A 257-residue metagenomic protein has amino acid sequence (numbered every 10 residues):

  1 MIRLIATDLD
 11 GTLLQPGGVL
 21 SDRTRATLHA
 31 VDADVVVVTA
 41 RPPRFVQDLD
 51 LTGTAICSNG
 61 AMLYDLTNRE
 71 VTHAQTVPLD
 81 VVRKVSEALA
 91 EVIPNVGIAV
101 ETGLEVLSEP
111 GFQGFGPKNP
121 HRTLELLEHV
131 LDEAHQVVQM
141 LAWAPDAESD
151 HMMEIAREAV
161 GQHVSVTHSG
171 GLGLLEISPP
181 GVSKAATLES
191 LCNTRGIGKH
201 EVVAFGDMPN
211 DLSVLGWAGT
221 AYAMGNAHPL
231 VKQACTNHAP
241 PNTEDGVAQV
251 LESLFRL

Functional and structural regions predicted by a protein language model:
I2-P16, L215: Asp-based phosphoryl-transfer active-site loop
I5, V35, A55, A221-A223 (+1 more regions): Short, well-ordered beta-strand core segments
P16-F115: Active-site phosphate-binding/coordination module
R25-H29, L212-S213, P229: Alpha-helical segments flanking ligand/cofactor-binding loops in enzyme cores
V31, D50-T52, N59, V160-Q162 (+2 more regions): Short, structured coil segments at secondary-structure junctions
T39, N59, M140, L215 (+2 more regions): Residue-level signal for inorganic ion chemistry
N95-W217, N226: Conserved acidic, metal-coordinating active-site core of Asp-based, Mg2+-dependent phosphoryl-transfer enzymes
G198, W217, A221-L257: Asp-based, Mg2+/Mn2+-dependent phosphohydrolase catalytic module
